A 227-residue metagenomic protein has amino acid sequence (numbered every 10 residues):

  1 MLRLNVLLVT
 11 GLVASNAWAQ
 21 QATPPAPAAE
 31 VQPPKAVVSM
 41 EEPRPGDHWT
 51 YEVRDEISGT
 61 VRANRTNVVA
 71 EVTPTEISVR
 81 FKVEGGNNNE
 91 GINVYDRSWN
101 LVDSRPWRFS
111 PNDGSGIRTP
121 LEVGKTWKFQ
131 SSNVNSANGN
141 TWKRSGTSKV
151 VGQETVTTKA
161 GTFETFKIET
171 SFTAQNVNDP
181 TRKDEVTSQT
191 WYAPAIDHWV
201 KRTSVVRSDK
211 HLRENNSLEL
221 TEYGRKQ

Functional and structural regions predicted by a protein language model:
L2-V9: Sec-dependent signal peptide recognition, specifically the positively charged N-region followed immediately by
L8, V38-E41, G114-T119, T181-R182: Alpha-helical interaction segments
T10-L12, D209: Enrichment for repetitive, rod-forming helical segments
A14-N16: N-terminal signal peptide c-region/cleavage motif recognized by signal peptidases
A22-Y95, W99-R108, S131-Q227: Acidic, serine/threonine-rich low-complexity disordered tracts
F109-A137: Extracellular-facing segments of soluble proteins and assemblies that are Gly/Ser/Thr-biased and enriched in aromatics
